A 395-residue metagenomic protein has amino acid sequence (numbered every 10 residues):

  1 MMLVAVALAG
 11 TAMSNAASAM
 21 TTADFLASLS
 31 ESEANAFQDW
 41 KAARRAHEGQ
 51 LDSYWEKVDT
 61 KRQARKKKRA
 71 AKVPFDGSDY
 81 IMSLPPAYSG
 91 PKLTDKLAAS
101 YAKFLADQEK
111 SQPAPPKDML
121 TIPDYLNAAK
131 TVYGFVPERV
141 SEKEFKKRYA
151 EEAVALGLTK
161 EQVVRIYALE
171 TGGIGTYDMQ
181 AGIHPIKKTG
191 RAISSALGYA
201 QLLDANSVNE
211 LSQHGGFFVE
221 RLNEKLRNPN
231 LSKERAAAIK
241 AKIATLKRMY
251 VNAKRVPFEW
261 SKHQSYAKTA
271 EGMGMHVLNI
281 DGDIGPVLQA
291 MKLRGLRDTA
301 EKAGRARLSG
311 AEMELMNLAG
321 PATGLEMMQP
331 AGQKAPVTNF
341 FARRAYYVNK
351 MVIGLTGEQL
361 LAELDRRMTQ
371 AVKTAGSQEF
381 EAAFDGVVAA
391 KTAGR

Functional and structural regions predicted by a protein language model:
M1-L3, A12-M13: Bacterial N-terminal signal peptides that target proteins for export
L8-A17: C-terminal segment of classical bacterial N-terminal signal peptides
M20-F25, N35, S89-S111, A383-R395: Intrinsically disordered, low-complexity terminal tails and linkers in eukaryotic proteins, enriched in charged/polar
L26-L93: Alpha-helical, heptad-rich or low-complexity scaffold/stalk segments that mediate oligomerization or tethering
K61-A87, S111-K117, E220-N223, M328-A345: Short, charge- and proline-biased low-complexity linear segments that act as flexible interaction/docking motifs
A71-F135: Non-catalytic propeptide/linker segments at domain boundaries
L126-Y347: Catalytic glycan-binding domains that act on GlcNAc-containing polysaccharides
Y346-R395: Low-complexity, Gly/Ser/Thr/Pro-rich intrinsically disordered linker/tail segments
